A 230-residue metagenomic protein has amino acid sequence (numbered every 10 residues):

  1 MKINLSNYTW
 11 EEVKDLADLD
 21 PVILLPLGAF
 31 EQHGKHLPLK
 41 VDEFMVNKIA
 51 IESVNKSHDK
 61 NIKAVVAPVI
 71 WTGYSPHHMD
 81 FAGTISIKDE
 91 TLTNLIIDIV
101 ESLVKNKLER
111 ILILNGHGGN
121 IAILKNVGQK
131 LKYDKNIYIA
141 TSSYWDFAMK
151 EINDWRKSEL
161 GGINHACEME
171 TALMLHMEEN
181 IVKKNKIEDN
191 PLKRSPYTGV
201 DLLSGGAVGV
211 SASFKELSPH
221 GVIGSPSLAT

Functional and structural regions predicted by a protein language model:
M1-R110, G118-T230: Extended, histidine- and acidic-residue-enriched regions that form the cofactor-binding/catalytic faces
